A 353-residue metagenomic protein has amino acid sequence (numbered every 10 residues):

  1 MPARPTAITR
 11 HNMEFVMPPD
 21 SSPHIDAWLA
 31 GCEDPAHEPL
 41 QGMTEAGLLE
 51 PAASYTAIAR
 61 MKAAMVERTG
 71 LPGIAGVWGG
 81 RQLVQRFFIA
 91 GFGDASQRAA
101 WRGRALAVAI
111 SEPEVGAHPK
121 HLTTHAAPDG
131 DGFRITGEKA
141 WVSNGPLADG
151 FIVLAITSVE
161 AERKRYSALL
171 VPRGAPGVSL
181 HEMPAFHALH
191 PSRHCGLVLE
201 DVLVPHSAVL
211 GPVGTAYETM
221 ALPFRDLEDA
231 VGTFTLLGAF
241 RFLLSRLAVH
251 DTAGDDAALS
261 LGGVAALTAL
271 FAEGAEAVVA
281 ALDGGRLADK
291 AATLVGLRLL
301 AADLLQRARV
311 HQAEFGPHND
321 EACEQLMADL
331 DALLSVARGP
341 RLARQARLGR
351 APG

Functional and structural regions predicted by a protein language model:
M1-G79, D251, V279-L287, L342-G353: Amphipathic, small/basic residue-rich leader segments at the start of a protein or domain
A3-H11, L300-G353: Glycine-rich phosphate/cofactor-binding loops in nucleotide/flavin-utilizing enzymes
P72-A95, G116-P119: N-terminal glycine-rich flavin-associated loop
W101-E112, L154: A short, Trp-centered hydrophobic/proline-enriched beta-strand micro-motif
T124-A127: A structural signal for short hydrophobic beta-strand segments in well-ordered beta-sheet cores
E138-V178: A short core secondary-structure module
E182-A272: Glycine-rich beta->alpha junctions and the first turn(s) of the following alpha-helix
S245-Q312: Charged low-complexity "KEKE/polyampholyte" interaction tracts
